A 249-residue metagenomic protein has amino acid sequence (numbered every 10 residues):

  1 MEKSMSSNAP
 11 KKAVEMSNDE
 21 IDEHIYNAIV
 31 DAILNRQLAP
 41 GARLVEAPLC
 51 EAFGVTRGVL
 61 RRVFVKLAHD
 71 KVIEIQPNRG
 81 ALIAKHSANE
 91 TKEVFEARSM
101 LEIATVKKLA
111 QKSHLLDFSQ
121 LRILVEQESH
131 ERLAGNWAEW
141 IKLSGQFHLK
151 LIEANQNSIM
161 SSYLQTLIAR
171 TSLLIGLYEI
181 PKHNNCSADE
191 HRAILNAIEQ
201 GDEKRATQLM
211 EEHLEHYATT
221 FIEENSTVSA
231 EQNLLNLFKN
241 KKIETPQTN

Functional and structural regions predicted by a protein language model:
M1-Q111, I222-N249: Short linear motifs at protein or domain termini
S17, R122-S129, G176-N249: C-terminal all-alpha effector/ligand-binding and dimerization domain of prokaryotic HTH-type transcriptional repressors
R43-L44, A52, F64, I73-I75 (+5 more regions): Residue-level detection of beta-strand scaffold positions
H69, I73-E74, L167, H183-N185: Mobile beta-alpha loop/short-helix "lid" or hinge segments that flank ligand
V94, L115-G176, A188-N196, R205-H216: Conserved amphipathic alpha-helical segments that form helical-bundle/coiled-coil interaction surfaces
E102, S144, D202: Acidic active-site catalytic centers that drive phospho-/nucleotidyl reactions and related ester hydrolyses
A110-Q111, Q156, I180-P181: Short helix-capping/hinge motifs at transmembrane helix termini and TM-loop junctions
